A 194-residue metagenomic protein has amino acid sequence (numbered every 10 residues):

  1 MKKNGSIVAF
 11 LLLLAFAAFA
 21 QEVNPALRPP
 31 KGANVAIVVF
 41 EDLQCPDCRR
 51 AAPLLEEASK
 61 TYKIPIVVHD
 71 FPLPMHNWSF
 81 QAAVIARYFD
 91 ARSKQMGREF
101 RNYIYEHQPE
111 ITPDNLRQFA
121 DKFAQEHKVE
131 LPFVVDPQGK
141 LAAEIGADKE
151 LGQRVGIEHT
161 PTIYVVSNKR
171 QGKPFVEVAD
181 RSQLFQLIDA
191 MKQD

Functional and structural regions predicted by a protein language model:
M1-V8: Bacterial N-terminal signal peptides that target proteins for export
V8-A17: Bacterial N-terminal signal peptides
Q21-V35: A short beta-strand-turn-helix
L27-P29, E56, V155: Short secondary-structure boundary/capping segments
K31-C45, I66-V67: Short active-site neighborhood of thiol/selenol oxidoreductases, capturing the structured segment around
E41, D70, S167-K169: A mature extracytoplasmic/lumenal domain signature
L43, R49-F123, E158: Structural alpha/beta surface segment adjacent to cysteine/selenocysteine redox centers across thiol/disulfide enzymes
D121-D194: C-terminal cap of thioredoxin/glutaredoxin-like
